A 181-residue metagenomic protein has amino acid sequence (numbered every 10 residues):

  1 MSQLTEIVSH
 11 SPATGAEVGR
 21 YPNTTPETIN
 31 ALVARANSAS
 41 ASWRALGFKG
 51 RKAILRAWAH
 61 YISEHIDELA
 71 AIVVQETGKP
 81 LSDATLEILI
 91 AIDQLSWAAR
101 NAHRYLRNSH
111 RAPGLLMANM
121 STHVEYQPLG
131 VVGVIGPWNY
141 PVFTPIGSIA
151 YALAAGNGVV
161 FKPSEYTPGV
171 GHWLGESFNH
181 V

Functional and structural regions predicted by a protein language model:
M1-M120: N-terminal Rossmann-like NAD(P)+-binding subdomain of aldehyde/semialdehyde dehydrogenases
R111-V181: Rossmann-like NAD(P) dinucleotide-binding subdomain of oxidoreductase/dehydrogenase enzymes
